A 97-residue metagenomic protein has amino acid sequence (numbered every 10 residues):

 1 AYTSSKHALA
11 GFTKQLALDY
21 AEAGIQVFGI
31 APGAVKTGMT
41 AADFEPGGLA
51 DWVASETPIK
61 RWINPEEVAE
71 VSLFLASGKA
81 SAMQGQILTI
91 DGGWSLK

Functional and structural regions predicted by a protein language model:
S5, T13: Active-site helix of classical SDR
K6, A69: Conserved catalytic core of two-component sensor histidine kinases
Y20-E22, V35, I63, A76: A short hydrophobic alpha-helix cap/turn motif
A21, Q26, M83-G85: Short, small/polar-rich loop/turn modules that mediate ligand/substrate recognition or access, typified
V27, A31-A42: Short, flexible catalytic-loop segment of classical short-chain dehydrogenase/reductase
D43-T57: A short C-terminal helix-loop "cap" of Rossmann-like NAD(P)-dependent dehydrogenase/epimerase domains
T57-V68, K79: A conserved structural motif in NAD(P)-dependent oxidoreductases
L73, Q84-K97: Short C-terminal tail/terminal secondary-structure segment of NAD(P)H-dependent dehydrogenase/reductase domains
